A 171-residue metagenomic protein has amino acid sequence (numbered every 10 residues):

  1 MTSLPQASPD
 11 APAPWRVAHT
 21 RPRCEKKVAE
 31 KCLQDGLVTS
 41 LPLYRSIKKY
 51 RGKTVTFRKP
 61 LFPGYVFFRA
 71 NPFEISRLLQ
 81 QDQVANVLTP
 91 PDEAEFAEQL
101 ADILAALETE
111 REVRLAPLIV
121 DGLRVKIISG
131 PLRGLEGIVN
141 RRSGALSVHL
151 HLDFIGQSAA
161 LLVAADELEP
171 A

Functional and structural regions predicted by a protein language model:
M1-K126, V139-N140, G144-L146, H151-A171: Acidic-enriched and Gly/Ser
G130-R133: Short, charged beta-turn/beta-strand-edge "cap" motif at the junction between a beta-strand and an adjacent loop
